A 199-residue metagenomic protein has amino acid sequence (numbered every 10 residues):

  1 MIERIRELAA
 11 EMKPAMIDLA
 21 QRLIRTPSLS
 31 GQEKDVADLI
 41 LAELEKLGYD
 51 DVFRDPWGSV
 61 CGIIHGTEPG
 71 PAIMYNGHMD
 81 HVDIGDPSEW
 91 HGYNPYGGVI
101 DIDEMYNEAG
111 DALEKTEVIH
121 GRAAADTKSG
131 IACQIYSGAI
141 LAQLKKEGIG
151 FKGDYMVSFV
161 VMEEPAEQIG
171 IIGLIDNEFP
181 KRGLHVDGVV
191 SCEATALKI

Functional and structural regions predicted by a protein language model:
M1-Y93: N-terminal helical capping/dimerization or prosegment-like subdomains of hydrolases acting on amide or phosphate bonds
Q21, L41, A132-A139, I172-I175: Predominant activation on well-ordered alpha-helical scaffold segments within soluble catalytic domains
L29, H78-D80, D101, M162-E164 (+1 more regions): Active-site beta-loop-alpha junctions enriched in small/polar residues
E33, A123-T127, E164: Aromatic-acidic/polar surface patches that form glycan- and anion
A37, T127-I131, Q168: Short alpha-helical patches at coil-to-helix transitions and adjacent helical residues in well-structured domains
G70-M156: Active-site metal-coordination/substrate-binding segment of hydrolases, especially metallo-dependent peptidases
I149-I199: Histidine/acidic-residue-rich, glycine-tolerant segments that coordinate divalent metal ions
